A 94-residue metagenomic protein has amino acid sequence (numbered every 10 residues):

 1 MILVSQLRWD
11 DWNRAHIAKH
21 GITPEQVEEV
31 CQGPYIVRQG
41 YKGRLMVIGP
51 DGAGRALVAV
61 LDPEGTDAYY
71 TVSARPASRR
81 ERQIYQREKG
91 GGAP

Functional and structural regions predicted by a protein language model:
M1-P94: Ribonuclease/tRNase effector modules and their secretory precursors
